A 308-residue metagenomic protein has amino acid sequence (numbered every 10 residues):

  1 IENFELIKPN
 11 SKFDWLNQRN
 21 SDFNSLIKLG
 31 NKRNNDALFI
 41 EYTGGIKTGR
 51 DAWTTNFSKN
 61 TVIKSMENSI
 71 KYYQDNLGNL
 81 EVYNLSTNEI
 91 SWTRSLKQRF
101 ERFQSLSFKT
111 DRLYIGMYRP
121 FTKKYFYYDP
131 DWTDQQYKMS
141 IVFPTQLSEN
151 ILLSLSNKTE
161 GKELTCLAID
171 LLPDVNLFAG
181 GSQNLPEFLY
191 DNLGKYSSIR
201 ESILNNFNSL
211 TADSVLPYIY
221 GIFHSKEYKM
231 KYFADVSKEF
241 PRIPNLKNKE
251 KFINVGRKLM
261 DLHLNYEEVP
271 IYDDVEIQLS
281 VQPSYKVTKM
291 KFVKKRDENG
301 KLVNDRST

Functional and structural regions predicted by a protein language model:
I1-T308: Sequence-level detector for compositionally biased, low-complexity segments
